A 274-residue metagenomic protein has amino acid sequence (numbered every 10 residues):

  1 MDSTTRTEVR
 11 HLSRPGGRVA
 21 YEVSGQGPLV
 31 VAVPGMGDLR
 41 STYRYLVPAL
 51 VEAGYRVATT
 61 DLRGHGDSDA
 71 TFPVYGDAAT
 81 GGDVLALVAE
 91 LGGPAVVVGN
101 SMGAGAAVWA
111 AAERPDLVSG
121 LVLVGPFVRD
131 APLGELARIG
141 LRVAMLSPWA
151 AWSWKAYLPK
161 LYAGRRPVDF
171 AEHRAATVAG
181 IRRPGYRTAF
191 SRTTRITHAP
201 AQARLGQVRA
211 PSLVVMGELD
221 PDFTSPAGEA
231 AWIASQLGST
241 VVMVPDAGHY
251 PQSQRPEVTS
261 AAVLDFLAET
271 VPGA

Functional and structural regions predicted by a protein language model:
M1-V30, E52-Y55, S119, L264 (+1 more regions): Alpha/beta-hydrolase fold catalytic core
E22-D67: Conserved HGGG/HGGXW glycine-rich cap/lid loop of the alpha/beta-hydrolase fold
R40-P48, D67-A70, A106, F223-T224 (+1 more regions): Short N-terminal helix/helix-N-cap motif within the alpha/beta-hydrolase-1
R44, E52, T59-V98, M102: Active-site loop/oxyanion-hole signature of alpha/beta-hydrolase fold enzymes
V108, A112, S119-P148: Flexible "cap/lid" loop of the alpha/beta hydrolase fold
L133, A150-G206: Conserved alpha/beta-hydrolase catalytic His-Asp/Glu region
L213-A247: Conserved loop-alpha-helix segment in the C-terminal half of the alpha/beta-hydrolase fold that carries the catalytic
A247-P256, S260: Catalytic histidine-centered segment of alpha/beta-hydrolase-like enzymes
